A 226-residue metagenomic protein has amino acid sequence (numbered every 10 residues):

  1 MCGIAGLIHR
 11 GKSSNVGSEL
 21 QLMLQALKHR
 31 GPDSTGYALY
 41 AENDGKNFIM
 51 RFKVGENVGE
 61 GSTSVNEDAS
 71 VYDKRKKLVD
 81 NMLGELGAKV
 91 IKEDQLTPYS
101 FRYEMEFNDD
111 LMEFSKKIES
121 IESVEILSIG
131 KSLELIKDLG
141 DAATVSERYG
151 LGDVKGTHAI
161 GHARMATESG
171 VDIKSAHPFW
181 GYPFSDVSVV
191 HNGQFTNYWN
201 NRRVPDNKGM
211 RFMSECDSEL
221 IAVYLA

Functional and structural regions predicted by a protein language model:
M1-A226: Conserved short alpha-helical segments that host acidic/polar catalytic motifs at enzyme active sites
